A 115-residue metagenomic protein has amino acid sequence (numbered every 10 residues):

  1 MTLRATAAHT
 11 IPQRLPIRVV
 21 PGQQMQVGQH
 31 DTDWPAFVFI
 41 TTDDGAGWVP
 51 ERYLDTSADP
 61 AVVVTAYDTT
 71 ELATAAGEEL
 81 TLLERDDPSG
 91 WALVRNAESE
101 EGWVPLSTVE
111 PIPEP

Functional and structural regions predicted by a protein language model:
M1-P115: Src homology 3 (SH3)-mediated interaction modules
